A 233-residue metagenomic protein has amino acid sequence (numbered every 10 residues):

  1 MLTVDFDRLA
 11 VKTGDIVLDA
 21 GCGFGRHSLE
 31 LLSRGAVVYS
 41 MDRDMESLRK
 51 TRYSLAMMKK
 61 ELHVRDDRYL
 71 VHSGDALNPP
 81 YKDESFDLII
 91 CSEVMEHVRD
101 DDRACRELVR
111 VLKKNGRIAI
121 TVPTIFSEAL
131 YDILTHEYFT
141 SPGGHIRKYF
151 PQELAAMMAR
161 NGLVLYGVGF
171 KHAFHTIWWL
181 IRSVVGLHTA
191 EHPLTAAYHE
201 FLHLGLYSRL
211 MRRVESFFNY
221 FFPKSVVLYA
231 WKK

Functional and structural regions predicted by a protein language model:
M1, R26, K50-M58, L62 (+5 more regions): S-adenosyl-L-methionine-dependent methyltransferase catalytic module, highlighting the catalytic core
M1-D15, E30: Conserved alpha-helix/loop element of class I SAM-dependent methyltransferases that forms part of the SAM/SAH-binding
G14-G23: Conserved class I S-adenosyl-L-methionine
F24-A36: Conserved SAM-binding loop of SAM-dependent methyltransferases across substrates and taxa, primarily the Class I
V37-D42: Conserved SAM-binding motif I beta-strand of class I
D44-E46: Conserved SAM/SAH-binding beta-strand->alpha-helix loop
L77-L88: A short acidic, Gly/Pro-enriched loop at the edge of an enzyme's catalytic core that lines a small-molecule cofactor
C91-V94: A short beta-strand submotif of the Rossmann-like class I SAM-dependent methyltransferase core that lines
